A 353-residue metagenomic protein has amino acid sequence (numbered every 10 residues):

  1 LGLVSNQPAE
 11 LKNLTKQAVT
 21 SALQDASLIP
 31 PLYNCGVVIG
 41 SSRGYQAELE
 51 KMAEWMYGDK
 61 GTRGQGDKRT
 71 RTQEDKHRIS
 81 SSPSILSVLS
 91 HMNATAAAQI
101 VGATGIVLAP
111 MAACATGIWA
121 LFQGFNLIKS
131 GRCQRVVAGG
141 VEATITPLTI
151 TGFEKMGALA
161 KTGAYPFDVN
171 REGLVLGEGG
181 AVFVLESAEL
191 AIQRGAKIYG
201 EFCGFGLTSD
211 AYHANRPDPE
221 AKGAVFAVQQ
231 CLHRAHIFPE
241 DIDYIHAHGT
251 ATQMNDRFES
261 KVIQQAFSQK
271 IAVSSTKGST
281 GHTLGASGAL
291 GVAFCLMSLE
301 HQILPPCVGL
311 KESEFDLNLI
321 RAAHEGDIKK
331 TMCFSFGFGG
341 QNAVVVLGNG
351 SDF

Functional and structural regions predicted by a protein language model:
L1-N13, G44-D59, R78-Q123, T151-V175 (+1 more regions): Conserved catalytic cysteine-centered active-site region of acyl-thioester-dependent Claisen-condensing enzymes
L1-S41, Y45-E48, A227, C231-P239: Conserved active-site "lid/cap" helical segment
V19, N93, A98-V101, V107-G139 (+3 more regions): Active-site-proximal alpha-helical scaffold in enzymes
V19, V37, A97, G117 (+8 more regions): Conserved small-residue
P31-N34, A235, P239, L317-F353: Flexible, low-complexity linker/loop segments at domain and module junctions
Q46-E48, A143-Y165, L207-F226, T250-V262 (+2 more regions): Active-site-adjacent elements of ketosynthase-type condensing enzymes
D59-S82, S351: Intrinsic disorder/low-complexity segments
L159, G163-A235, Y244, D352-F353: Condensing-enzyme catalytic core mediating Claisen C-C bond formation in acyl metabolism
